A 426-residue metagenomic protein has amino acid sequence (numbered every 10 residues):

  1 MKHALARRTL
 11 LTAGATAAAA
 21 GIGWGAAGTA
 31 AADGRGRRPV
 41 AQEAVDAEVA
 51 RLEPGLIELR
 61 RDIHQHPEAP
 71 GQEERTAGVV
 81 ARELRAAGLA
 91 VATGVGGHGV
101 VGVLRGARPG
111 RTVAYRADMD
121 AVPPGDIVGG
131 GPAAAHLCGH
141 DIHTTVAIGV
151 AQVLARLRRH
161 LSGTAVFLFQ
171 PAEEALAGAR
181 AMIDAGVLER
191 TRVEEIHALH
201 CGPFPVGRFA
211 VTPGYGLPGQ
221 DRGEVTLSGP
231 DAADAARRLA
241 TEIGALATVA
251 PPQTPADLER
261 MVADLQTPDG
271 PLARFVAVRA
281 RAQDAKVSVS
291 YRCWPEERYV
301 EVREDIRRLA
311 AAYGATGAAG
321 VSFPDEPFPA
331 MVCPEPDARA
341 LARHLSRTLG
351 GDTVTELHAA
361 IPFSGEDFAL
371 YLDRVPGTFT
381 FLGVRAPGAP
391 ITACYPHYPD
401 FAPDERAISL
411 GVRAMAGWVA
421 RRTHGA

Functional and structural regions predicted by a protein language model:
K2-H3, T9-T29: N-terminal export signals
A30-G34: Boundary at the C-terminal end of the N-terminal hydrophobic targeting segment
G36-L137, D141-G149, R156-G163: Acidic/His- and Gly-rich active-site-bordering loop/insert found across diverse amide/peptide-bond hydrolases
I63, Y115, H140, M182 (+4 more regions): Divalent metal-coordination and catalytic microenvironments
I142-Y215: Acidic/histidine-rich catalytic neighborhood of metal-dependent amide-processing enzymes
V193-Y313, A319-M331: Midchain, well-structured core segments that form catalytic/ion-binding scaffolds
A233-A245, V249, R308, L382-A426: His/Asp/Glu-rich mid-to-C-terminal helical/loop segments that flank catalytic regions of hydrolases
T241-A273, F328-V384: Active-site-adjacent substrate-binding region of metalloamidase/peptidase-like peptide-processing proteins
